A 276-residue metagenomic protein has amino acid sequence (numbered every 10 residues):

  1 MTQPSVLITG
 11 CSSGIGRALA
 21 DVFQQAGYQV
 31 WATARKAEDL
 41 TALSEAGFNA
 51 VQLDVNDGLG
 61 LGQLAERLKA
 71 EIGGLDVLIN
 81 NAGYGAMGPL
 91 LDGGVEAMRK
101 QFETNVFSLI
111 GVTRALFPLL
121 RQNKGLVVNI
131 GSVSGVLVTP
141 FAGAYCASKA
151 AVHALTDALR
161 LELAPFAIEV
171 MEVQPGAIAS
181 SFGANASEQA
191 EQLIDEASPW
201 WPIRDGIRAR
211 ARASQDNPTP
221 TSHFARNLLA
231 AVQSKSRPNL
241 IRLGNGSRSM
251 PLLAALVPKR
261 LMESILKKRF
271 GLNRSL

Functional and structural regions predicted by a protein language model:
S12-S13: Conserved glycine-rich cofactor-binding loop
L53-Q63, V95: The beta1-alpha1 cofactor-binding region of Rossmann-like NAD(H)/NADP(H)-dependent oxidoreductases
P89-L90, G94-R99: Substrate-binding pocket helix/loop in short-chain dehydrogenase/reductase
L91, L137-A144: Active-site loop immediately N-terminal to the catalytic Tyr-X3-Lys motif of short-chain dehydrogenase/reductase
T113, S148-A151: Active-site helix of classical SDR
S132: Residue(s) in the substrate-gating loop at a strand-loop-helix junction that position the organic substrate next
P165-Q215: C-terminal beta-strand-loop-alpha-helix "lid" module of Rossmann-like NAD(P)-dependent dehydrogenases
